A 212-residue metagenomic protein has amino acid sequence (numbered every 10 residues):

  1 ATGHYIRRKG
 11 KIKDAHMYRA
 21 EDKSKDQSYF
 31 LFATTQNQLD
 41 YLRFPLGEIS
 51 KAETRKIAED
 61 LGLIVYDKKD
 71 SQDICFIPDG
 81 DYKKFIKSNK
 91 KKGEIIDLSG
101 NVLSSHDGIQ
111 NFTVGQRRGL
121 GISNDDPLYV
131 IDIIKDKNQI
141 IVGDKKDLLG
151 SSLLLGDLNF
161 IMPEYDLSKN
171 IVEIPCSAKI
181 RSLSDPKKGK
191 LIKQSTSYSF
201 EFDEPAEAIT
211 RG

Functional and structural regions predicted by a protein language model:
A1-R211: Nucleotide-activated chemistry modules centered on ATP-dependent adenylation/adenylyltransferase
